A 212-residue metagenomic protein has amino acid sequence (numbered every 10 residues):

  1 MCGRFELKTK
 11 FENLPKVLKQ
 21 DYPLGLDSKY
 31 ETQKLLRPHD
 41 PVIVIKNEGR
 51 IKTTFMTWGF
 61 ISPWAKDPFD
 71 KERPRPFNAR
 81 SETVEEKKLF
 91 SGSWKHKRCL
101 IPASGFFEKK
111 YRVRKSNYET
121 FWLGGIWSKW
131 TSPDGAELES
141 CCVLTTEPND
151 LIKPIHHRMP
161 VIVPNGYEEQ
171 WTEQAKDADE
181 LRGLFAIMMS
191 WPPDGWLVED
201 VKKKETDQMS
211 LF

Functional and structural regions predicted by a protein language model:
M1-F212: Short linear sequence motif anchored by a di-proline
